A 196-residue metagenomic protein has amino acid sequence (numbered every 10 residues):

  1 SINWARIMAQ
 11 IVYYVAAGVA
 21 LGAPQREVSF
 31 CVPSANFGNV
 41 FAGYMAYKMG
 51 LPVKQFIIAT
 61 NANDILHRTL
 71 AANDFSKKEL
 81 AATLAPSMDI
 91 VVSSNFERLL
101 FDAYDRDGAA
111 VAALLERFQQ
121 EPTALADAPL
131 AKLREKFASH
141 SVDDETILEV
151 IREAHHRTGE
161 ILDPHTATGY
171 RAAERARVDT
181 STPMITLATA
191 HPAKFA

Functional and structural regions predicted by a protein language model:
S1-A196: PLP-dependent amino-acid enzyme catalytic core
